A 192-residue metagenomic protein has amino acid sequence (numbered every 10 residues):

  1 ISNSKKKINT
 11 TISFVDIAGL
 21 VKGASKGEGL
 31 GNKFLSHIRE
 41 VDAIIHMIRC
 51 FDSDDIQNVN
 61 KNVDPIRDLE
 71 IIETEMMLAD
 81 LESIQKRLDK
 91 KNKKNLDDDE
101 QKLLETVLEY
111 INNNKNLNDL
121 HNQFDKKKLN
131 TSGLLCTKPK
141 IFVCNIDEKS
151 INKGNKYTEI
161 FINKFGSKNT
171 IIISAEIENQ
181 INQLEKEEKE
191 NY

Functional and structural regions predicted by a protein language model:
I1, C50-F51, M77-L81, D147-K149: Generic structural motif
I1-H46, F51-E73, Q123-G133: Switch II of P-loop NTPase G domains
T11-E28, H37, E73-M77, L81-N116: Conserved ASCE/P-loop NTPase catalytic core
S36, T74, N163-S167: Short, intrinsically disordered, mixed-charge
A43-M47, T74-E82, I171-E176: Short C-terminal domain-edge/linker segments immediately following a structured domain
D54, A79, N179: Short alpha-helical
Q85-Y192: C-terminal-of-GTPase-core extension/linker across diverse P-loop GTPases
